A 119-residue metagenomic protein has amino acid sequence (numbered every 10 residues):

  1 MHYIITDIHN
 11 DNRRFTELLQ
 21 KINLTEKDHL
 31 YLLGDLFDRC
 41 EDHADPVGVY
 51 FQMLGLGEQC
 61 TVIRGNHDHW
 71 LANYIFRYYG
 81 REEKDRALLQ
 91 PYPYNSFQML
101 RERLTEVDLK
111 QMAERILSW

Functional and structural regions predicted by a protein language model:
M1-Q52: N-terminal active-site segment of His-dependent metallophosphoesterases
C40-V47, F51-W119: Active-site neighborhood of divalent metal-dependent phosphoester bond hydrolases
